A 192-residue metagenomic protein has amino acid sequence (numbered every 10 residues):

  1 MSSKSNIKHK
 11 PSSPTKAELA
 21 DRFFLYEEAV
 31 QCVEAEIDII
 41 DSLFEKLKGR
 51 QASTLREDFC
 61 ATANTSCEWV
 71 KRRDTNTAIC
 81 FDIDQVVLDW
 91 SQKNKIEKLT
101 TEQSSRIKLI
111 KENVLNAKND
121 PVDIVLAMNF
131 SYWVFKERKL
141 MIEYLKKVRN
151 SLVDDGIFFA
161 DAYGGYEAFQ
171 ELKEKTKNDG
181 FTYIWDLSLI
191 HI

Functional and structural regions predicted by a protein language model:
Q51-A61: Conserved class I S-adenosyl-L-methionine
T62-T75: Conserved SAM-binding loop of SAM-dependent methyltransferases across substrates and taxa, primarily the Class I
S91-Q92: Conserved SAM-binding loop
L99-V114: Conserved SAM-binding strand-loop segment of SAM-dependent methyltransferases
L115-V125: A short acidic, Gly/Pro-enriched loop at the edge of an enzyme's catalytic core that lines a small-molecule cofactor
L140-D154: A short glycine-rich, Lys/Arg-flanked "PGG" loop and its adjoining helix->strand segment in the class I
I157-S188: Conserved class I S-adenosyl-L-methionine
I190-I192: Conserved small/polar residues in nucleotide/adenosyl-binding loops
